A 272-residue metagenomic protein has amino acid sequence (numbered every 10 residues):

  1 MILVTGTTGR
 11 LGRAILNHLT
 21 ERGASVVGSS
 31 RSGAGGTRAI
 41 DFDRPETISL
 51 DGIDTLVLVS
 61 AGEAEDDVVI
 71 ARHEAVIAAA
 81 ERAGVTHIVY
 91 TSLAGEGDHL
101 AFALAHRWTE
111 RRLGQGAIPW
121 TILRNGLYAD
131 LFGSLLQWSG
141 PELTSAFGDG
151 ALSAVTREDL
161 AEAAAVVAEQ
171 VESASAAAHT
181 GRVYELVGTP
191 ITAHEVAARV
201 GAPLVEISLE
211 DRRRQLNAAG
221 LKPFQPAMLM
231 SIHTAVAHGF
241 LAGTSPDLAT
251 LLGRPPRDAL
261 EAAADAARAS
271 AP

Functional and structural regions predicted by a protein language model:
I2-S25, S32, D43, D54 (+4 more regions): Oxidoreductase cofactor-interface core, primarily capturing Rossmann-like NAD(P)-dependent enzymes
G33-T37: Short, charged/polar "capping" segments at the starts of alpha-helices and the immediately preceding loops
R38-D54: Conserved Rossmann-fold cofactor-binding substructure of NAD(P)-dependent oxidoreductases
S49-D51, V76-A83: Acidic (Asp/Glu)-rich catalytic clusters
E74-I77, R157-A165, S245, A259-A264: Short, amphipathic alpha-helical "lid/cap" segments that border enzyme active or binding sites
H179, L241-T244: N-terminal alpha-helical segment
A197-G239: Terminal hydrophobic/aromatic helix or amphipathic segment near a protein terminus
D247, L252-P272: Amphipathic terminal alpha-helices
